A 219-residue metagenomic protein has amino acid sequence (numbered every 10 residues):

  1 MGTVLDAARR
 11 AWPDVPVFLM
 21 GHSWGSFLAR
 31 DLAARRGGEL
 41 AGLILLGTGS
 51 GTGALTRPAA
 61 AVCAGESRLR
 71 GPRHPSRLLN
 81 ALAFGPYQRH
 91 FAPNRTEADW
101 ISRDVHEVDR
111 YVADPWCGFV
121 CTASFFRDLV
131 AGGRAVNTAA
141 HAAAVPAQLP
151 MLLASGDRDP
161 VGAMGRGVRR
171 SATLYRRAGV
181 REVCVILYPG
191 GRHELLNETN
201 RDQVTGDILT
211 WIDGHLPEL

Functional and structural regions predicted by a protein language model:
M1-V15: Conserved acidic catalytic loop of the alpha/beta-hydrolase fold
M20-G25, A29: Gly/Ala-rich beta-loop-alpha elbow adjacent to hydrolase catalytic centers
A29-W116: Alpha/beta-hydrolase-fold enzymes
C117, C121-A143: Active-site nucleophile elbow and catalytic-triad environment of alpha/beta-hydrolase enzymes
V145-M151, A178-R181: Short, proline-enriched alpha-helix->beta-strand connector loops that line the catalytic pocket of alpha/beta-hydrolase
L153-S155: Short beta-strand/loop motif that positions the catalytic acidic residue of the alpha/beta-hydrolase fold
P160-R170: Conserved alpha/beta-hydrolase "acid-adjacent" motif
A178, E182-L219: Catalytic active-site module of serine/aspartate enzymes centered on a nucleophile-bearing elbow/loop
